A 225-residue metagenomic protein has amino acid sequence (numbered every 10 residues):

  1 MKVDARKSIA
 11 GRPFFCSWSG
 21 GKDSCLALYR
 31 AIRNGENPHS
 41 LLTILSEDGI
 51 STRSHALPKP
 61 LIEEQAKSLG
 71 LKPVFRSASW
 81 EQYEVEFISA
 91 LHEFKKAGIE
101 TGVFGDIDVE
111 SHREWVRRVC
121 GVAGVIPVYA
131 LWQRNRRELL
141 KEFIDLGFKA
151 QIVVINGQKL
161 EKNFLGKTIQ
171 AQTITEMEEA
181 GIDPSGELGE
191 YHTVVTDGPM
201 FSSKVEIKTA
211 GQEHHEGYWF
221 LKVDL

Functional and structural regions predicted by a protein language model:
M1-L225: Nucleotide-activated chemistry modules centered on ATP-dependent adenylation/adenylyltransferase
